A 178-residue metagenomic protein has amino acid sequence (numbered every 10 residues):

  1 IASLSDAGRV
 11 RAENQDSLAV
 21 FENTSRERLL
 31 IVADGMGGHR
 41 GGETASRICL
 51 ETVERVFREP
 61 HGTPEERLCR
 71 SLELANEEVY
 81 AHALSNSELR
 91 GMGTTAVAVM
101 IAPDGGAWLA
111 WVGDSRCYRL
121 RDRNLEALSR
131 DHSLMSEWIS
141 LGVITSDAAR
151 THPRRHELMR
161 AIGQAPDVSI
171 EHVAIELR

Functional and structural regions predicted by a protein language model:
I1-R178: PP2C/PPM-type serine/threonine phosphatase catalytic domain
